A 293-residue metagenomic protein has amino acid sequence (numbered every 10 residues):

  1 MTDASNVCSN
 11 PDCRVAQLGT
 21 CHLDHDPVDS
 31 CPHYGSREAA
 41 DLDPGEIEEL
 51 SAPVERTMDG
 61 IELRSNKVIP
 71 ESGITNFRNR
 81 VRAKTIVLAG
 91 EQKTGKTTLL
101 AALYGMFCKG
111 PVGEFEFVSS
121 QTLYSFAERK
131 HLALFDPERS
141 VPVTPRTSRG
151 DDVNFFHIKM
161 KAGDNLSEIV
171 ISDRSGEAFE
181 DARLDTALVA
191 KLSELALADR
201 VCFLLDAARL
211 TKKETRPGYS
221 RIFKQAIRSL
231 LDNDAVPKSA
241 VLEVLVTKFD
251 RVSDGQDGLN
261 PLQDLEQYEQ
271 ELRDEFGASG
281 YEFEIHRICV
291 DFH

Functional and structural regions predicted by a protein language model:
M1-E62: Long, basic/Gly/Ser/Thr-rich N-terminal segments that mediate initial subcellular attachment or targeting
N66-N79: Pre-Walker A adenine-sensing motif
K84-K109: Glycine-rich phosphate-binding P-loop
F107-S148: Flexible phosphate/Mg2+-sensing switch loops adjacent to catalytic phosphate-binding sites
D164-V189: Switch II (G3) loop of P-loop NTPases
R183-K213: Inter-motif core of Ras-like GTPase G domains
K213-V236: Amphipathic helical hotspot of TIR/SEFIR-family domains
E243, F249-H293: Canonical P-loop GTPase G-domain recognition
